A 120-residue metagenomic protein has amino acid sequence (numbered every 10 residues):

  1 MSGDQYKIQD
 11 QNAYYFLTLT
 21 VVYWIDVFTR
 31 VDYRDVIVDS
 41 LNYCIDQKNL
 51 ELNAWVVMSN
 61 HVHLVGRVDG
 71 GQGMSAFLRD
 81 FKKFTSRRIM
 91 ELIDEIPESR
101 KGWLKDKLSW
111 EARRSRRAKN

Functional and structural regions predicted by a protein language model:
M1-N120: Short catalytic/metal-binding and nucleic-acid-binding patches
